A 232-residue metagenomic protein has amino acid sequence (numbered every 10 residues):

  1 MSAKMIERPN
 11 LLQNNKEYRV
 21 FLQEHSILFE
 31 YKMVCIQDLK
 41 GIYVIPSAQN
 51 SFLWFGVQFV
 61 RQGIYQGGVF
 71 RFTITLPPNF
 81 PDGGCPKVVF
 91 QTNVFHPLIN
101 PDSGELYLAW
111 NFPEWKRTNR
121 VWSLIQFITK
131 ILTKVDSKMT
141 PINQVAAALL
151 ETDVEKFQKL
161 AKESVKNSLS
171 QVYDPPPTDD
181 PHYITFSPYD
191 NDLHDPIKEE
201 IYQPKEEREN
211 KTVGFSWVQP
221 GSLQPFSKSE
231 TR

Functional and structural regions predicted by a protein language model:
M1-D102, K116-N119, S123: Strand-helix-loop interaction patch of compact alpha/beta domains
S2-L12, S137-R232: Charge-rich (especially acidic), low-complexity segments
E30-V34, T75, L124-I131, A148 (+2 more regions): Alpha-helical recognition domains of nuclear gene-regulatory proteins
I36, T75-P81, N93, T129 (+3 more regions): Short amphipathic alpha-helices and their capping/turn residues within compact interaction modules
Q91-E151: Glycine-centered motif in EGF-like
